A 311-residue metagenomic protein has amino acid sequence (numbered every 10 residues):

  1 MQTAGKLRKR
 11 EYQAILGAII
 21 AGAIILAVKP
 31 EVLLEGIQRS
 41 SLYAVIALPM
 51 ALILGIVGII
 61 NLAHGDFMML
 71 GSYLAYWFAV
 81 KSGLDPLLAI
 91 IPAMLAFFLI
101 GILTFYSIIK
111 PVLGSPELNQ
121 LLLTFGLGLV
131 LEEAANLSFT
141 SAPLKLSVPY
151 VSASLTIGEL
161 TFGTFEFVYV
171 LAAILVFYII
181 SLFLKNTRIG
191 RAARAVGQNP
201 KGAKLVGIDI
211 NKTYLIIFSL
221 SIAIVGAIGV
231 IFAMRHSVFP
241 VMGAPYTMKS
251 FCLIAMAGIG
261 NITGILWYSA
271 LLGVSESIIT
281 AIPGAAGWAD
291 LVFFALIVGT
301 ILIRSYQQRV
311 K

Functional and structural regions predicted by a protein language model:
M1-A47, L74, D85-A89, S115-Q120 (+1 more regions): Membrane-interfacial amphipathic/re-entrant helices at transmembrane-helix boundaries
M1-G22, S138, Q198-K212, I279 (+1 more regions): Cytosolic-side transmembrane-helix boundaries in multi-pass membrane proteins
A27-R39, I180-L184, Y214-A257, S277-L291: Inter-helical junctions in multi-pass inner-membrane proteins, predominant in energy-converting antiporter-like
P30-A79, T104-S115, N119, A257-I262 (+1 more regions): Single transmembrane alpha-helix segments in multi-pass membrane proteins
L42-M50, A63-K81, P92, I100 (+5 more regions): Hydrophobic alpha-helical segments within and immediately flanking transmembrane helices of multi-pass membrane proteins
G83-L127, A134, W267-L272: Alpha-helical transmembrane segments within multi-pass membrane transporters and channels
V112-N186, T213-I216, A281, A285 (+1 more regions): Transmembrane helix-bundle core of multi-pass membrane transporters and related energy-transducing complexes
T161-V238, I265-W267: Helix-loop-helix "hairpin" substructures at the membrane interface of multi-pass membrane proteins
